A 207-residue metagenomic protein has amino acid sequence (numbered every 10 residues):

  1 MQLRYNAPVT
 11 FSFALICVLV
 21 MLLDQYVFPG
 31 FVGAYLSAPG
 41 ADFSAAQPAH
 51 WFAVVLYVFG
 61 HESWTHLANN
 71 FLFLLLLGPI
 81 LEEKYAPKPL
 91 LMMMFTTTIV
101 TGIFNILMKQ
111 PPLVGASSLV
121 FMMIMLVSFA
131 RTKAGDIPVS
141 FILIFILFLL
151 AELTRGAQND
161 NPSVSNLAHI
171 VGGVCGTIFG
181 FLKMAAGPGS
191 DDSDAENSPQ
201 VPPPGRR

Functional and structural regions predicted by a protein language model:
M1-R207: A detector for small-residue-rich transmembrane helices and their helix-helix packing motifs
